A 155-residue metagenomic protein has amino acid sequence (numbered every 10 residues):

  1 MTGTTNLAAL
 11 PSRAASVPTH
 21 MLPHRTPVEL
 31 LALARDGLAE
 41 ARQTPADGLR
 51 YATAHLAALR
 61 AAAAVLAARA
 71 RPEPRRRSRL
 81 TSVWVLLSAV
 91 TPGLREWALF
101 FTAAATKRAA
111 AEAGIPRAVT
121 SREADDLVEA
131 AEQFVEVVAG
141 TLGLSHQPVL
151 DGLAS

Functional and structural regions predicted by a protein language model:
M1-S155: Terminal alpha-helical segments
